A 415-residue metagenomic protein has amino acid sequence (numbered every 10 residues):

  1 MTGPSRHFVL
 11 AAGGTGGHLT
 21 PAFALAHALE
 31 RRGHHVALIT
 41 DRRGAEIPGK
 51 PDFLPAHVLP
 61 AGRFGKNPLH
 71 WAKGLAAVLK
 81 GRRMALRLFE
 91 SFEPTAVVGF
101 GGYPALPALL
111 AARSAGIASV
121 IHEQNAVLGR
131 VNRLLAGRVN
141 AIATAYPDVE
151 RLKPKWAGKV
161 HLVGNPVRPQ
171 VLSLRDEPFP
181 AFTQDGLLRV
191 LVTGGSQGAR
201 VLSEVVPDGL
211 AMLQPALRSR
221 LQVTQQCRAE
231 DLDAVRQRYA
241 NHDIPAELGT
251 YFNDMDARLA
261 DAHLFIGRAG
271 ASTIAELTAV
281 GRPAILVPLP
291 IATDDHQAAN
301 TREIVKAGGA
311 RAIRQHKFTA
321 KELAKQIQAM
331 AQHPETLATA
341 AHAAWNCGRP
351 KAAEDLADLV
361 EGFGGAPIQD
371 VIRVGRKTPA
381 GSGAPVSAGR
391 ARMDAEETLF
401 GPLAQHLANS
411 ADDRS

Functional and structural regions predicted by a protein language model:
S5-G13, E30-A77, V163, A229-D231 (+1 more regions): Conserved nucleotide-sugar phosphate-binding/catalytic loop shared by glycosyltransferases and other
H18-E30: Short amphipathic alpha-helix
R31, I39, G44-F53, D176-F265 (+5 more regions): Donor-nucleotide binding loops and adjacent catalytic segments primarily of GT-B fold Leloir glycosyltransferases
H35, R43-A45, R113-D176: Active-site-proximal region of nucleotide-activated glycan assembly enzymes, centered on histidine/acidic-rich loops
N67-A96, L106: An amphipathic, basic-hydrophobic alpha-helix
P94-A96, A260-A275, R282, Q328: Acidic donor-binding loop of glycosyltransferase active sites
A115, A260-A262, E276-V287, A307: Conserved donor-binding/catalytic loop of nucleotide-activated donor transferases
T336-P350: A short, well-ordered alpha-helix in the C-terminal region of glycosyltransferases
